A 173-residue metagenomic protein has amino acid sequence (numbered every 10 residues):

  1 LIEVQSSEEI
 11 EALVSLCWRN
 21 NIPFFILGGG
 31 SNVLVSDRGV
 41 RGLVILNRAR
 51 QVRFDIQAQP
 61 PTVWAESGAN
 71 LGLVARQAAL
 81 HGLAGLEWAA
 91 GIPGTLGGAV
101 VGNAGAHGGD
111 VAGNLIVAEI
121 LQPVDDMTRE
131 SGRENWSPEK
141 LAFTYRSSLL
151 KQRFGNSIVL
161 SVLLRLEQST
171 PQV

Functional and structural regions predicted by a protein language model:
L1-V100: Anion-binding (especially nucleotide phosphate/pyrophosphate-binding) glycine-rich loop and adjoining beta-alpha core
Q5, R48, L121, L163-E167: Solvent-exposed residues in well-ordered beta-strands and their adjoining turns, especially edge/terminal strands
N32-V33, A75-A78, L86-A90, N103-D110 (+2 more regions): A generic local secondary-structure boundary/capping motif
V33, T128-V173: Phosphate/pyrophosphate- and phosphate-bearing ligand-binding catalytic cores of soluble enzymes
D37-R38, V111-G113: Short glycine/proline-enriched turns and hinge-like loops at secondary-structure junctions
P60-T62, G113, S157-V159: A general secondary-structure signal for short beta-strands and their flanking turns/coil in non-transmembrane regions
G98-A106, G113-D126, E130-L149: Active-site glycine-rich loop that binds ribose-phosphate moieties when present
